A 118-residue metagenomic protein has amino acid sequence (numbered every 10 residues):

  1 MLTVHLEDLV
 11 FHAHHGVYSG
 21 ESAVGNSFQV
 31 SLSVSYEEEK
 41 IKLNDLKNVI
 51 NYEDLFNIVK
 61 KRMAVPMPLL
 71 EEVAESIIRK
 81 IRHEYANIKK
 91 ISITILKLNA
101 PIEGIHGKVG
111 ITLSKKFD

Functional and structural regions predicted by a protein language model:
M1-D118: N-terminal, polar/charged subdomain of small-to-medium soluble alpha/beta proteins
